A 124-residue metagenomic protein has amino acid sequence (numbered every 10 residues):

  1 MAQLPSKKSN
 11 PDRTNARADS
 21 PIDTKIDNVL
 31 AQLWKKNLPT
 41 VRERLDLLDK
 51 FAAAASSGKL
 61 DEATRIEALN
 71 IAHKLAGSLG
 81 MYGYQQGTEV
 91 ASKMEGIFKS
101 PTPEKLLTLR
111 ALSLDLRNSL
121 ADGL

Functional and structural regions predicted by a protein language model:
M1-D27: Short, low-complexity N-terminal regulatory "tails/caps" that precede and couple sensory modules
Q3, Q32, Q85-Q86, R117: Residue-identity detector for glutamine
P5-S6, K35, A72: Generic N-terminal leader/processing signal
K7, P39, G87-T88, D115: A generic structural micro-environment signature that highlights single residues at secondary-structure boundaries
D12-S20, P39, S56-E62, G80-G83: Short, functional N-terminal and low-complexity linear motifs
T24-A68, K105-L124: Long, amphipathic alpha-helical coiled-coil segments characteristic of histidine-phosphotransfer scaffolds
E62-S100: Extended, amphipathic alpha-helices with heptad-repeat/coiled-coil or helix-bundle character that serve as
